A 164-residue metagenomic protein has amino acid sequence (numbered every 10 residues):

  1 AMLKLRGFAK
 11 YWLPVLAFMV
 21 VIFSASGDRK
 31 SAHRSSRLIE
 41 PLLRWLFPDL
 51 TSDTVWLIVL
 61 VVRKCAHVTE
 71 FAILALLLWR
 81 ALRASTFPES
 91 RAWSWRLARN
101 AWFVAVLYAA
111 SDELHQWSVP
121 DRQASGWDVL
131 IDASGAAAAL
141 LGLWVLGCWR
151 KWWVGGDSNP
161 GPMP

Functional and structural regions predicted by a protein language model:
A1-M2, S85-R96, K151-G156, P164: Membrane-interfacial, low-structure loops and terminal tails that flank and connect transmembrane helices in multi-pass
M2-W79: "…centered on the first transmembrane helix and the immediately adjacent amphipathic helix/loop
R6, K10-P14, R96-N100, V104 (+2 more regions): Alpha-helical transmembrane segments of integral membrane proteins
A17-I22, A98-W117: Small-polar-interrupted transmembrane alpha-helices in polytopic inner-membrane proteins
E70-T86, S134-R150: Membrane-interfacial alpha-helical segments at the cytosolic side of multi-pass membrane proteins
A81-S90, H115-V119, Q123, L146 (+1 more regions): Membrane-interfacial segments
A109-A133: Interfacial helix-loop-helix junctions of multi-pass membrane proteins
